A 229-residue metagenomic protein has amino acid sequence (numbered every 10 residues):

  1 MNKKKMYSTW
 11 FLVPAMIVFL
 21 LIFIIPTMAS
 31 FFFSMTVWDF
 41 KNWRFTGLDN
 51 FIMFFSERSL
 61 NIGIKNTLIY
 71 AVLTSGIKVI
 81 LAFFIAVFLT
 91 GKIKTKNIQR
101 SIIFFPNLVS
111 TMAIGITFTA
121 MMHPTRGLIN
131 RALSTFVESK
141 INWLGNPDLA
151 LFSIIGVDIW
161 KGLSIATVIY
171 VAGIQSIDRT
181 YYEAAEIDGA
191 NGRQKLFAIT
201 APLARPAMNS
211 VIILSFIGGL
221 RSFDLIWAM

Functional and structural regions predicted by a protein language model:
K3-M229: A structural signal for multi-pass alpha-helical bundles of membrane permease subunits that mediate small-molecule
